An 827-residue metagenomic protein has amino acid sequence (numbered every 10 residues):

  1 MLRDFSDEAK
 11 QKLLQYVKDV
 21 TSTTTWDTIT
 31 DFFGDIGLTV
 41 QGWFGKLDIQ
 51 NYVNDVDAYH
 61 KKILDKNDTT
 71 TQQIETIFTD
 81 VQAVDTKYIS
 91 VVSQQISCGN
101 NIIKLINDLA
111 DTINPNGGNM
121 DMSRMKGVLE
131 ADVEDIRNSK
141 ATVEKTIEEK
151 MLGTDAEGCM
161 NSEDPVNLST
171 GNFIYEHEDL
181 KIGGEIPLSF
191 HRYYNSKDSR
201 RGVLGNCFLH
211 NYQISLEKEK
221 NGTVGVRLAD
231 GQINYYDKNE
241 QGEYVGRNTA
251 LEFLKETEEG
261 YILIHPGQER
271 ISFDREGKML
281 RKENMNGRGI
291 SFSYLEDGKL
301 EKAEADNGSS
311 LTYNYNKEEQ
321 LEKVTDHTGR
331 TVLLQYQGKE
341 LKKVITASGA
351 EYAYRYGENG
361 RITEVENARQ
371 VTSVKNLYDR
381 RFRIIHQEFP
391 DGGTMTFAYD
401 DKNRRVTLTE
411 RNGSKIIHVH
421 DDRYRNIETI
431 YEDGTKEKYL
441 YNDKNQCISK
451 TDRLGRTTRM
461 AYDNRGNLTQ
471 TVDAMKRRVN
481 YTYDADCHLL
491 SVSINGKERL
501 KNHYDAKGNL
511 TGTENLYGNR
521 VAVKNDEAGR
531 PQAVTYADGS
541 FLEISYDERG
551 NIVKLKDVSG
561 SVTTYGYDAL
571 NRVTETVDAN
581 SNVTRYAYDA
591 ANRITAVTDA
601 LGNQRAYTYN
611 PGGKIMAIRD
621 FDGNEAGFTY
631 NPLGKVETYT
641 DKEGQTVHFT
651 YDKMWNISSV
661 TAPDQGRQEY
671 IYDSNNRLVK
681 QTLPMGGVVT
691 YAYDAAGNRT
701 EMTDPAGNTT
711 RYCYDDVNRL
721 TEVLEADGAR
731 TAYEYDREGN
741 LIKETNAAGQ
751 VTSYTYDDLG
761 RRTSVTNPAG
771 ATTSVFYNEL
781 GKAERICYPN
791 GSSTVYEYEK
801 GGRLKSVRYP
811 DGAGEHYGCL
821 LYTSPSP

Functional and structural regions predicted by a protein language model:
M1-I147: Membrane- and interface-active hydrophobic/amphipathic segments that mediate membrane binding, fusion, translocation
D111-P115, N119-S196: Intrinsically disordered, low-complexity segments enriched in small residues
L168, S196, N206-H210, S215-S824: Extended charged/polar low-complexity repeat regions
D198-R200: Short, solvent-exposed loop/turn elements at domain surfaces
